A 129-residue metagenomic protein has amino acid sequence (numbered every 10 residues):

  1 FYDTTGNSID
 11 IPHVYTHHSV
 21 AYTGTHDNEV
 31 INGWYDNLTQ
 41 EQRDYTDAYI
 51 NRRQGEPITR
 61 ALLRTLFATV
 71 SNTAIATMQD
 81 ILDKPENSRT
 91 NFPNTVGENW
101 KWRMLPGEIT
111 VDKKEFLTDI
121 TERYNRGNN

Functional and structural regions predicted by a protein language model:
F1-N129: Catalytic cores of glycan-processing enzymes that make or break glycosidic bonds
